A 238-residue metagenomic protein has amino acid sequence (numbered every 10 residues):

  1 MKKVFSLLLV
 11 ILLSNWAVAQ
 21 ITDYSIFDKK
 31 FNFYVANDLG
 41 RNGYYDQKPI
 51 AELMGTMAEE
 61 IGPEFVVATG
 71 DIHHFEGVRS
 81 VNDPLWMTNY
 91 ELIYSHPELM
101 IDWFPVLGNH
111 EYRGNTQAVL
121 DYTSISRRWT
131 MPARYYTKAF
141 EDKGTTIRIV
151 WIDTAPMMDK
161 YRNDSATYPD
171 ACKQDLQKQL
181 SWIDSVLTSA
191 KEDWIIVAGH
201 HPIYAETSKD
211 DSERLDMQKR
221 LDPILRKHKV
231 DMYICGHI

Functional and structural regions predicted by a protein language model:
V4, P49, D164-A166: Composition- and surface-driven signal marking solvent-exposed, interaction-prone regions in large proteins
V4-L13: Sec-dependent N-terminal signal peptides
A17-P84, Q177, A205: N-terminal active-site segment of His-dependent metallophosphoesterases
S25, N32, H74-I195, S208-M232 (+1 more regions): Extended active-site neighborhood of metal-dependent phosphoesterases/phosphodiesterases
T69, C235-G236: Replace "coordinates the UDP/GDP/TDP-sugar" with "coordinates nucleotide-activated sugar donors
